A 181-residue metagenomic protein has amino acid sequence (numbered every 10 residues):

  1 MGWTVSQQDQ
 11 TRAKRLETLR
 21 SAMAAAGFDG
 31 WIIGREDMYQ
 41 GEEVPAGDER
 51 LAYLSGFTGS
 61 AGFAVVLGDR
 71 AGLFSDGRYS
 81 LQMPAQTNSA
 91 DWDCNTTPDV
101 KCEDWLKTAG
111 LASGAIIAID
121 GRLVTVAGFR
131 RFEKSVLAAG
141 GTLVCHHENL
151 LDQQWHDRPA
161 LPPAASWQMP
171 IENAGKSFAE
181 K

Functional and structural regions predicted by a protein language model:
G2-G114, D120, V124-K181: N-terminal accessory/capping or targeting/presequence segment of soluble
